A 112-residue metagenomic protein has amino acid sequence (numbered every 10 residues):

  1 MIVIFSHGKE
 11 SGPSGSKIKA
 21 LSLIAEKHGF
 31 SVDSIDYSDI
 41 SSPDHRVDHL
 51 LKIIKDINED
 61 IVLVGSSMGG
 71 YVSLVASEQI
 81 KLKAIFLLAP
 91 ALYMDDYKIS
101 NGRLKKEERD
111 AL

Functional and structural regions predicted by a protein language model:
M1-I57: Active-site catalytic motif of lipid deacylating hydrolases and related acyltransferases
K9-E10, M68, L92: Short, glycine/serine-rich, charged loops/turns that create anion-binding and catalytic segments at active sites
G15-S16, V72-V75, D96-Y97: Short glycine-/acidic-enriched loop or helix-start segments at secondary-structure transitions that form or flank
A25, A76-I80: Aromatic pocket-lining residues of Rossmann-like dinucleotide-binding sites
N58-E59, L82: Active-site acidic short loop of glycosyltransferases
V62-L63, I85: Conserved alpha/beta-hydrolase fold motif
V64-L74: Gly/Ala-rich beta-loop-alpha elbow adjacent to hydrolase catalytic centers
I80-L112: The alpha/beta-hydrolase serine catalytic core
